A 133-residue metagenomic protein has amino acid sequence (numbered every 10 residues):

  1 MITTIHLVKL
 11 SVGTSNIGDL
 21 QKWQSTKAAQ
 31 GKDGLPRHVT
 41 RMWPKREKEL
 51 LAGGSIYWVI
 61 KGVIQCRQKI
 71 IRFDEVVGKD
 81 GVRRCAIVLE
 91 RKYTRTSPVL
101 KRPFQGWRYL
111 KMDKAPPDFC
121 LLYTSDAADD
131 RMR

Functional and structural regions predicted by a protein language model:
M1-K22: Short, extreme N-terminal leader segments that mark the start of a protein/domain
H6, A52, R83-C85: A generic structural signal for short beta-strands and their flanking turns/coil linkers
K22-Q24, G31-L35, V82, W107: Alpha-helical membrane insertion/targeting regions
S25-A29, E75, R133: Short, intrinsically disordered, mixed-charge
T26-R67: Short, well-structured hydrophobic secondary-structure segments
Q68-P116: Aromatic- and Lys/Arg-enriched surface recognition patch
F119-L121: Small-residue-rich transmembrane alpha-helices
Y123-R133: Single conserved hydrophobic/aromatic residue that forms the stacking wall/gate of nucleotide- or nucleobase-binding
